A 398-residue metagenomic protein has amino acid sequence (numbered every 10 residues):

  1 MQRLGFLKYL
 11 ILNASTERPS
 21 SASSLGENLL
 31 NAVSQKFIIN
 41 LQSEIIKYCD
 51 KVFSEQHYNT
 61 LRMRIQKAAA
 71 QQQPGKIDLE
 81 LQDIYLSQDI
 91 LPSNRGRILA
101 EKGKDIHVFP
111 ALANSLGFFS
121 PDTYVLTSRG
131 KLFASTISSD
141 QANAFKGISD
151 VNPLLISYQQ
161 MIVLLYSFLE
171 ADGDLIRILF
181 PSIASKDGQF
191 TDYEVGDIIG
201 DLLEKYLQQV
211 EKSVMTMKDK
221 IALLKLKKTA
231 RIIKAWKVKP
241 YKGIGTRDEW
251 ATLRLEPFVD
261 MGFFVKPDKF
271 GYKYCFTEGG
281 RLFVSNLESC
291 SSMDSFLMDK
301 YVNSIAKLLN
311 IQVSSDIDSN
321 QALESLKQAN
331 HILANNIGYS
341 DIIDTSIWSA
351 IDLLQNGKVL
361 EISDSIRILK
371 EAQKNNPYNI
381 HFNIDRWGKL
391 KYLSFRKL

Functional and structural regions predicted by a protein language model:
M1-L398: Donor-sugar nucleotide-binding helix/loop cap in glycosyltransferases
